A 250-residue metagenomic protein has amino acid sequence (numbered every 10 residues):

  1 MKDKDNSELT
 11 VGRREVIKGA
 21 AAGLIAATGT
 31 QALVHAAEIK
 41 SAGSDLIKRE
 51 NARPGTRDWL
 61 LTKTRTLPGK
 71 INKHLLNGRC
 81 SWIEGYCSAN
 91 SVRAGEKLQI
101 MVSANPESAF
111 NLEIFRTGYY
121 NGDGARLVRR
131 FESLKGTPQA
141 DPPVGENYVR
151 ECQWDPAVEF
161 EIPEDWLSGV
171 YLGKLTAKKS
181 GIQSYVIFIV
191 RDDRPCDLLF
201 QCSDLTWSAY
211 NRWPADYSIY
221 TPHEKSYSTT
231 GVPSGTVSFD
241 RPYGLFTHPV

Functional and structural regions predicted by a protein language model:
M1-G12: N-terminal secretory signal peptides
L9, Q31-K73: C-terminal segment of N-terminal export signals and the immediately downstream linker at the start of the mature
E15-A36: N-terminal export signals
L61-K63, S81, T117-V158: Extracellular/oxidizing-compartment recognition motifs
C80-N105: Contiguous beta-strand segments within globular domains
W82, G95-Q99, D155-A157, Q183-Y185 (+1 more regions): Intrinsic-disorder/low-complexity, polar/charged segments enriched in Ser/Thr/Lys/Arg/Asp/Glu/Gln
A94, Q99, V144-A177: Ligand-binding face of N-terminal immunoglobulin V-set domains in extracellular IgSF glycoproteins
E107-T117, D123-G136, S180-V250: Aromatic-Pro/Gly-enriched surface loop or interdomain linker that acts as a lid/target-recognition segment
